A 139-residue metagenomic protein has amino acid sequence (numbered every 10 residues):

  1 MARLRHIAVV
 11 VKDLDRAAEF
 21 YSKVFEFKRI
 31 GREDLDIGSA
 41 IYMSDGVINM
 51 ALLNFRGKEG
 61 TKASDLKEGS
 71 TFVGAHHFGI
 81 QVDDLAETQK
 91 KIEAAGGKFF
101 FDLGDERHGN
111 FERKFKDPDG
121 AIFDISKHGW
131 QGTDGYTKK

Functional and structural regions predicted by a protein language model:
M1-A18, A75-I80, S126-K139: N-terminal beta-strand motif that seeds the catalytic metal site of vicinal oxygen chelate
A2, A8-M50, N54-R56: Core segments of cupin and vicinal oxygen chelate
R3-K12, I41-S44, S64-K91, F111-K116: Vicinal oxygen chelate
R16-E19, K23, A86-A94, K98: Replace "anionic and nucleotidyl ligands
G31-D34, H76, G104: Short beta-strand
Y42, Q89-K139: Vicinal oxygen chelate
N54-K58, K127-W130: Acetyl-CoA-dependent GNAT
T61-D65, D134-T137: A short, polar/proline- and glycine-enriched secondary-structure boundary/capping micro-motif
